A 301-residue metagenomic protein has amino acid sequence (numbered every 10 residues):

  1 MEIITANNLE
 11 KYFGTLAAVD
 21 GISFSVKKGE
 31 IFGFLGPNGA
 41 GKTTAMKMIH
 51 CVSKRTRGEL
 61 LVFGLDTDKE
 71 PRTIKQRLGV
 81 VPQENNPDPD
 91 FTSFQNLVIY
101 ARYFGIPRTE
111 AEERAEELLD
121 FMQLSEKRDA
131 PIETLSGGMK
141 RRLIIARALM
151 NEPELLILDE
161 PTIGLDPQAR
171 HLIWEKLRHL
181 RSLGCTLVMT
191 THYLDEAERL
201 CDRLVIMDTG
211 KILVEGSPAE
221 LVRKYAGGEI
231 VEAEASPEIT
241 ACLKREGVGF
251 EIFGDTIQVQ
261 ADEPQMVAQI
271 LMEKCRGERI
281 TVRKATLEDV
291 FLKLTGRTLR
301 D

Functional and structural regions predicted by a protein language model:
G58-D66, T73-I74: Conserved ABC transporter NBD signature motif
V98, R102, T109-K127: Conserved ABC ATPase "signature" region
P131-L135: Conserved ABC ATPase signature
M150-E154: A short, proline-enriched helix->beta-strand linker immediately N-terminal to the Walker B motif in ABC-type P-loop
L156-D159: Catalytic Walker B motif of ABC-type/P-loop ATPase nucleotide-binding domains
W174-D262: ABC transporter nucleotide-binding domain
